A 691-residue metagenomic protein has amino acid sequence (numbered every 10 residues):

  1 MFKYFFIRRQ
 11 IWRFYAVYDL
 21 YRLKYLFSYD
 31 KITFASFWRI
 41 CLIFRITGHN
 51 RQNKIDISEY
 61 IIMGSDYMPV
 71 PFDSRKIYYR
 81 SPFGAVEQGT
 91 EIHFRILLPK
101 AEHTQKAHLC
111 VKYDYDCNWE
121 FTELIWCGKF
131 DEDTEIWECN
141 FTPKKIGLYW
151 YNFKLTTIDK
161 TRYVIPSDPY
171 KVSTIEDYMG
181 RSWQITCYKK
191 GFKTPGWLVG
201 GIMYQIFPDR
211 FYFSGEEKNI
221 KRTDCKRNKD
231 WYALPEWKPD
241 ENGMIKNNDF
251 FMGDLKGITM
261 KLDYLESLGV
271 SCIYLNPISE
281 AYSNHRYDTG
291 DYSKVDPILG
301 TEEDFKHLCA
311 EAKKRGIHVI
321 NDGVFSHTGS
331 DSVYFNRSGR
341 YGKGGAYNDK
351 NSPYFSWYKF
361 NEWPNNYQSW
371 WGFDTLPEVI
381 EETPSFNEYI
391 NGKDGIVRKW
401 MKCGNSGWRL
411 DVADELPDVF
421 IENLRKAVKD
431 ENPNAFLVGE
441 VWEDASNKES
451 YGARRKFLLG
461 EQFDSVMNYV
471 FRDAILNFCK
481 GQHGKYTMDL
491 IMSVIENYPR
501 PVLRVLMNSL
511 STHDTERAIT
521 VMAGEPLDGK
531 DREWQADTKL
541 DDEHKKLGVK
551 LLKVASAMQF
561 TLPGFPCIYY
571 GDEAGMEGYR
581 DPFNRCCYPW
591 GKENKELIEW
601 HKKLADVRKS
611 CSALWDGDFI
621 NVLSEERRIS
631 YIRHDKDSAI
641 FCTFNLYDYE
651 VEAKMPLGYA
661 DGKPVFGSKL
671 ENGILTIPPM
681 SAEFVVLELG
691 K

Functional and structural regions predicted by a protein language model:
I46-G48, I55-E91, D116-Q205, F213-W231 (+1 more regions): The feature marks proteins involved in alpha-glucan
S81-V86, T90-R95, V622-P656: Carbohydrate-binding surface patches
I96, I206, L265, L275 (+10 more regions): Conserved, mostly hydrophobic/aromatic
K100, G673-K691: C-terminal beta-strand-rich structural cap/linker in extracellular carbohydrate-active enzymes
F207-S271, I278-C403, L424-D430: Substrate-binding/active-site clefts of carbohydrate-active enzymes
D209, Y451-G452, M507-L540, S556-N594: Aromatic/acidic polysaccharide-binding cleft in carbohydrate-active enzymes
C309-H318, S326-H327, S332-K343, I396 (+5 more regions): Active-site-proximal helices and loops of the catalytic beta/alpha 8
